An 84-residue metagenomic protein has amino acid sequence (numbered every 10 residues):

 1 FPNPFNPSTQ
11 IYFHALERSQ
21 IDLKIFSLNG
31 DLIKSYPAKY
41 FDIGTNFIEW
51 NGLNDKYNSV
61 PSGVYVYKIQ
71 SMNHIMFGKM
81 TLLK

Functional and structural regions predicted by a protein language model:
F1-S27, S35-A38, F47-W50, S71: Glycine-centered coil/turn sites that cap beta-strands in beta-rich domains
R18, I43-T45, S62-V64: Extracellular Ig-like/FN3 beta-sandwich strand-entry sites
I33-K34, V60: Generic structural signal for well-ordered beta-strand positions
F47-V60: Signal that preferentially marks extracellular ectodomain short beta-strand elements of beta-sandwich modules
N58, S62-K84: C-terminal tail/sorting-segment detector
